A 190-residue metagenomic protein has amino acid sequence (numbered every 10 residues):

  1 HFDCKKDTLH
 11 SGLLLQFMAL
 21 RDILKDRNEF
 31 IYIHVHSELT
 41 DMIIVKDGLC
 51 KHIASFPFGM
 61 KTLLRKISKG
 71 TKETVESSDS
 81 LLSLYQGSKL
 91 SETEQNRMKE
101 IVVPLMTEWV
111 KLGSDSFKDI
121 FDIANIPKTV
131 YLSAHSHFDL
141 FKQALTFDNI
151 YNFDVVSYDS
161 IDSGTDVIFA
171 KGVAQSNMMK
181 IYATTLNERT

Functional and structural regions predicted by a protein language model:
H1-F30, K99-T107, L112, I120-T129 (+3 more regions): Nucleotide/phosphate-binding catalytic cleft detector across ATP-hydrolyzing and phosphate-transferring enzymes
H1-S11, Q16, L49-S91: Glycine-rich phosphate-binding loop plus the immediately following alpha-helix
D7-L14, L81, N152-V167: A generic structural motif
I23-F56, I67: Gly/Thr-rich phosphate-binding beta-strand-loop-beta motif of the actin/hexokinase/Hsp70
H34-H36, L132-H137: Structural motif
V45, S133-H135, V156-Y158, A170: Generic beta-strand/beta-sheet core signal
K51-P57, I150-D159: Short hydrophobic/aromatic-enriched beta-strand-loop microsegments
L64, S68-N125, L132: Gly/charged contiguous loops adjacent to phosphate- or pyrophosphate-bearing nucleotide/cofactor binding elements
